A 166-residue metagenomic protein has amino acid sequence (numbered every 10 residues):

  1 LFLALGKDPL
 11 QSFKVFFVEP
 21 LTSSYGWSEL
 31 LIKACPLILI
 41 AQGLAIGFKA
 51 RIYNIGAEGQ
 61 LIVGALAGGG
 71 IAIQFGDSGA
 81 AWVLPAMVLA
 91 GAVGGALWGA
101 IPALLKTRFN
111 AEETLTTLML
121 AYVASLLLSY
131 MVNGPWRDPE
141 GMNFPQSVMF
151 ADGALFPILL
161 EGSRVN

Functional and structural regions predicted by a protein language model:
L1-P20, P135-S147: Interfacial/capping segments of alpha-helical transmembrane domains
L5, V15, P20-F75, V88 (+1 more regions): Single transmembrane alpha-helix segments in multi-pass membrane proteins
V18-T22, G76-A80, L160-V165: Helix-boundary and loop/linker segments of multi-pass membrane transporters
S24, T117-N166: Transmembrane helix-bundle core of multi-pass membrane transporters and related energy-transducing complexes
C35-L37, V63, S78, D138-G141 (+1 more regions): Short, intrinsically disordered/low-complexity patches at protein termini and at juxtamembrane boundaries
S78-A81, K106-A111, N133-N143: A cytosolic-side transmembrane-helix exit/cap motif
W82-A86: Membrane-embedded alpha-helical bundles of multi-pass transporters/translocases, especially carrier/permease families
